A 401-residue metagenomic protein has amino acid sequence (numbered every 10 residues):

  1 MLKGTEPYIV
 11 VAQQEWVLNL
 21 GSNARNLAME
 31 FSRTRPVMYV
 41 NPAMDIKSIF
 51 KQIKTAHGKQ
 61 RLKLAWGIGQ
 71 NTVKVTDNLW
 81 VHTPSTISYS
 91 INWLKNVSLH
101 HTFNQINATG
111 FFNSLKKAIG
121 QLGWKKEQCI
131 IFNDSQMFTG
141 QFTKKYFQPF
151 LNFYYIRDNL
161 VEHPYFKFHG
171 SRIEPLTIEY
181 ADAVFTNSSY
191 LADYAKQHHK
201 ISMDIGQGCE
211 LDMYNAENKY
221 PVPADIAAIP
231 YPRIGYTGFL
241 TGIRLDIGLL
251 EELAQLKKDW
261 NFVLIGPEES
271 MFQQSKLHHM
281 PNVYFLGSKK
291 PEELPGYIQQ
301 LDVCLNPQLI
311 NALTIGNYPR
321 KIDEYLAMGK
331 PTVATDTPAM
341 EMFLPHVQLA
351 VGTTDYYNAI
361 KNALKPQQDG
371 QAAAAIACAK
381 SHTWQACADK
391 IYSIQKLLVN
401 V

Functional and structural regions predicted by a protein language model:
L18-S22, E292, Y297, N306-A327 (+1 more regions): Nucleotide-sugar-dependent
L27, G110, K116-G120, K126 (+1 more regions): Membrane-proximal helix-turn-helix segments that form the acceptor-binding/catalytic region of lipid-linked
Y190, G208-L211, E217: Carbohydrate-associated surface elements
I226-R244, F262: Conserved donor-binding/catalytic core segment of Leloir-type glycosyltransferases
N261-F272: Glycosyltransferase donor-sugar binding loop
F272-G296: Nucleotide-activated donor-binding/catalytic signature segment of Leloir-type glycosyltransferases, i.e., the conserved
E341-N362: Change "using UDP/GDP/dTDP sugars" to "using nucleotide sugars
Q368-L397: A charged, aromatic-enriched C-terminal amphipathic alpha-helix characteristic of glycosyltransferases across folds
